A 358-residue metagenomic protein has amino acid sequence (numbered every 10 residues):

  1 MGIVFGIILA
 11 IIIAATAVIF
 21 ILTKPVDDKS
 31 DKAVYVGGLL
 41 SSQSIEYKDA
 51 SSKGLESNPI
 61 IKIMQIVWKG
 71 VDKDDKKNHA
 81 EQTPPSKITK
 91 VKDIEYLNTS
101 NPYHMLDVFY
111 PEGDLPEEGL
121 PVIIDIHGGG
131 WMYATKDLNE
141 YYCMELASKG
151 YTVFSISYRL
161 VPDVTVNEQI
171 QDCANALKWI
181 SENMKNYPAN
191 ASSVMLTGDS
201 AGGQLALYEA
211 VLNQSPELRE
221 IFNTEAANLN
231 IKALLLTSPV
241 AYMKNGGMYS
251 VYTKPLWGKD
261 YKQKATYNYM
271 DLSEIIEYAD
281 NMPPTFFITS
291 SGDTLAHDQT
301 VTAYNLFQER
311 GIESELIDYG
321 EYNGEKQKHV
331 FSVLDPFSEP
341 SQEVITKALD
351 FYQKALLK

Functional and structural regions predicted by a protein language model:
G2-K358: Alpha/beta-hydrolase superfamily serine-hydrolase fold, recognizing
